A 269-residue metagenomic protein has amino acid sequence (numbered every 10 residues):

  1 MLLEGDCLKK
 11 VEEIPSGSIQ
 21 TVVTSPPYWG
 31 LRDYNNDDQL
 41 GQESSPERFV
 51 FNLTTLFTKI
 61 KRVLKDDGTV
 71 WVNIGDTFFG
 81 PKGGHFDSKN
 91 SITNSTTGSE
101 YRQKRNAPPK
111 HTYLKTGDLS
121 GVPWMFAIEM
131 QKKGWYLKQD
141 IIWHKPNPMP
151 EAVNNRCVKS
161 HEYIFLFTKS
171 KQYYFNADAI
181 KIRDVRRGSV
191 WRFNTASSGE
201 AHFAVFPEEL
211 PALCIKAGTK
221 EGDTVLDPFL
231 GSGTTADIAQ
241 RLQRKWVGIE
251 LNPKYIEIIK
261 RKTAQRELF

Functional and structural regions predicted by a protein language model:
M1-F269: Core catalytic lobe of class I
